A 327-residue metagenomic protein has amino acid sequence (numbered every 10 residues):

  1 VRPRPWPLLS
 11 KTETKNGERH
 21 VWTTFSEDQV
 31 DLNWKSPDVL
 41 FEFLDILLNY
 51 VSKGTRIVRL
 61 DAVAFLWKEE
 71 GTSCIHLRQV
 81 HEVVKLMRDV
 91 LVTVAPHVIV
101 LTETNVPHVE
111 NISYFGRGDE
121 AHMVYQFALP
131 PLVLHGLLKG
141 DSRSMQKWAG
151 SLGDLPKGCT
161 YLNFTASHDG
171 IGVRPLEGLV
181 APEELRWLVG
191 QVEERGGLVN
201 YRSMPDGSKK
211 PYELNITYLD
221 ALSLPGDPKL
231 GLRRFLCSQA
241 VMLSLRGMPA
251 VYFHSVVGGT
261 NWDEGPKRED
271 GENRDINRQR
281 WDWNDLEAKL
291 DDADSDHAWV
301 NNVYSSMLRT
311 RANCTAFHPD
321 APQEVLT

Functional and structural regions predicted by a protein language model:
V1-T327: Active-site and adjacent substrate-binding regions of carbohydrate-active enzymes
